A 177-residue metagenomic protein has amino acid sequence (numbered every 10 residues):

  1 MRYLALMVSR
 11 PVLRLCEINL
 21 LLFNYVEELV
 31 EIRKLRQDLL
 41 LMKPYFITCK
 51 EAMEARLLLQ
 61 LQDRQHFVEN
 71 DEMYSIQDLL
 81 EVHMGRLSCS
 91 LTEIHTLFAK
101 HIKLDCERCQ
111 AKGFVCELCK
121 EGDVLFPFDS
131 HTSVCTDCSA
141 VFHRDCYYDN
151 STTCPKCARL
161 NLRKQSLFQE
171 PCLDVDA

Functional and structural regions predicted by a protein language model:
R2-T136, Y148-S151, P155-A177: Cys/His-rich zinc-coordinating modules
H143: Conserved nucleotide-sugar donor-binding and metal-coordinating catalytic region shared by glycosyltransferases
